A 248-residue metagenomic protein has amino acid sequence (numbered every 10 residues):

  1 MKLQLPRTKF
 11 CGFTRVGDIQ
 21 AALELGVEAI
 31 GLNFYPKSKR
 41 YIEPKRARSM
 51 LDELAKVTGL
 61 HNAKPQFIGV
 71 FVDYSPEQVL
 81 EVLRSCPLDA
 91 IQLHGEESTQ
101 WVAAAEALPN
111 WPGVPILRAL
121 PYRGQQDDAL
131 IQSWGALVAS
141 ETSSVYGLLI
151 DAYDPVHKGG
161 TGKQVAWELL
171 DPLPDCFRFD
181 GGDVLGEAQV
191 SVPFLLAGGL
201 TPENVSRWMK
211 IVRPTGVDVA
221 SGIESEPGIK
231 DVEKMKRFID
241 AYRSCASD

Functional and structural regions predicted by a protein language model:
M1-F10, G182: N-terminal amphipathic alpha-helix/helix-capping segment at the start of soluble metabolic enzymes
T8-D18: N-terminal basic/disordered segments at the start of proteins
F10-G12, L196-T201: Glycine-rich adenosine-cofactor-binding loop
T14, S38-S49, T161-V165, L169 (+1 more regions): Alpha-helix N-cap and loop-to-helix initiation/capping positions
A21-E24, E81-S85, A104, R207-I211 (+1 more regions): Well-formed, non-transmembrane alpha-helical positions, independent of function
V27-K39, Q92-S98, Y153-H157, V212-M235: Glycine-rich phosphate-binding active-site loops on the catalytic face of alpha/beta enzymes
F34-K39, L51-L196, N204: Conserved anion-binding
P44-L54, A103-A107, A220-D248: C-terminal helical cap(s) of enzyme catalytic domains, especially alpha/beta-barrels
